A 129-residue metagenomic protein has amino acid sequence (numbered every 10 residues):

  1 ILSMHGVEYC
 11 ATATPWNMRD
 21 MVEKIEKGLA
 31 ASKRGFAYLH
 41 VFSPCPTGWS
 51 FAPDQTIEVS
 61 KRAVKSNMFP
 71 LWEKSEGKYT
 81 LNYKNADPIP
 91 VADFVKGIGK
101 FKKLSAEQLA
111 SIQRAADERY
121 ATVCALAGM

Functional and structural regions predicted by a protein language model:
I1-A31: Conserved thiamine diphosphate
E8, R34-G35, F69: A general structural signal for well-ordered secondary-structure junctions
C10-A13, Y38-F42: Short, conserved beta-strand edge motifs with alternating hydrophobic and charged residues
N17, F42-T47: Glycine-rich beta-alpha junction loops
M21, A30-K33, K65, A125: Intrinsic low-complexity, intrinsically disordered segments enriched in polar/basic residues
K33-F36, K78: Active-site lining segments that contact anionic ligands and/or coordinate catalytic metals
C45-M129: Flexible, low-complexity linker and terminal segments
